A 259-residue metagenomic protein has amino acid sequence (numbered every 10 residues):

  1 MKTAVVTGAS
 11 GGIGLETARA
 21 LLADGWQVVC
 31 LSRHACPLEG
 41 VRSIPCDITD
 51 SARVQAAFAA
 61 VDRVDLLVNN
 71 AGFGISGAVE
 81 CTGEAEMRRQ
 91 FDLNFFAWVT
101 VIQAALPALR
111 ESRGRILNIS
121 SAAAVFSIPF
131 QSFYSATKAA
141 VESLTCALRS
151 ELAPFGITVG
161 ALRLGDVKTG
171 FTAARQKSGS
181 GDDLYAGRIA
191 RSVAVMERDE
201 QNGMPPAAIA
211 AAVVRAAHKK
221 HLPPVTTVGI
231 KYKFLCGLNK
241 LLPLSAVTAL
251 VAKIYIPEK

Functional and structural regions predicted by a protein language model:
S10, A18: N-terminal Rossmann NAD(P)H-binding glycine-rich loop of SDR-like oxidoreductase domains
P45-A56, E84-A85: The beta1-alpha1 cofactor-binding region of Rossmann-like NAD(H)/NADP(H)-dependent oxidoreductases
N70-I75: Conserved NAD(P)H cofactor-binding loop of Rossmann-fold oxidoreductase domains
A78-V79, E86-R88: Substrate-binding pocket helix/loop in short-chain dehydrogenase/reductase
I102, T137-A140: Active-site helix of classical SDR
S121: Residue(s) in the substrate-gating loop at a strand-loop-helix junction that position the organic substrate next
A153-E200: C-terminal beta-strand-loop-alpha-helix "lid" module of Rossmann-like NAD(P)-dependent dehydrogenases
